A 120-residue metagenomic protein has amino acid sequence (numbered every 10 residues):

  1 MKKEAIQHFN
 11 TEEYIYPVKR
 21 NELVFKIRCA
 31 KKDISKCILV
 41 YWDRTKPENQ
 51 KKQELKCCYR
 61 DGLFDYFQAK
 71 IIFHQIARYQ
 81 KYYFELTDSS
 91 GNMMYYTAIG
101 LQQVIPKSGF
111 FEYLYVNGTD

Functional and structural regions predicted by a protein language model:
M1-R20, P47-D120: The feature marks proteins involved in alpha-glucan
N21-K32, V40: Short edge beta-strand/loop segments characteristic of extracellular beta-sandwich folds
C29, C37, C57-C58: Generic recognition of cysteine residues
C29, Y41-T45, D88: Short glycine-rich, polar/acidic loop-and-turn segments at beta strand-coil junctions
K32-K36, K46: Primarily extracytoplasmic ectodomains and periplasmic/lumenal surface modules that are beta-strand-rich
C37-L39, Y82: Short beta-strand elements bearing conserved aromatic residues within extracellular beta-rich modules
